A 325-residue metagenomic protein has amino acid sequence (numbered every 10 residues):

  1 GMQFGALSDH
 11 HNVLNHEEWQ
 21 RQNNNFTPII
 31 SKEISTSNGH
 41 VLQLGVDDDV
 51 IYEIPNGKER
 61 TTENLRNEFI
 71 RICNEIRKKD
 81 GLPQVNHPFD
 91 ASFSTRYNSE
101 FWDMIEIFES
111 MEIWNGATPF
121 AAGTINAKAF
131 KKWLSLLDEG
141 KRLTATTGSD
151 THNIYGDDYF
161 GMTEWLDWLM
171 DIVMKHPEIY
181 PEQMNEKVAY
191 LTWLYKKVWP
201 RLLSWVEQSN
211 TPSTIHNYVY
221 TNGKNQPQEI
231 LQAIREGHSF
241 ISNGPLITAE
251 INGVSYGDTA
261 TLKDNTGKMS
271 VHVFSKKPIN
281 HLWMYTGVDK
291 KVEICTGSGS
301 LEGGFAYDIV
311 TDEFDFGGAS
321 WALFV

Functional and structural regions predicted by a protein language model:
G1-N86, F93-E106, E112-W133, E139 (+4 more regions): A metal-dependent hydrolase metal-coordination microenvironment
S8-N12, N24-T27, S92-T95, V198-L203 (+2 more regions): Short amphipathic alpha-helical surface micro-motifs
E18-R21, S135, E229-E236: Charged/polar, solvent-exposed surface patches and flexible loops
P83-S92, M184-L191: Short, mixed-charge, low-aromatic patches
G140-T144, T151-V325: C-terminal functional module detector
